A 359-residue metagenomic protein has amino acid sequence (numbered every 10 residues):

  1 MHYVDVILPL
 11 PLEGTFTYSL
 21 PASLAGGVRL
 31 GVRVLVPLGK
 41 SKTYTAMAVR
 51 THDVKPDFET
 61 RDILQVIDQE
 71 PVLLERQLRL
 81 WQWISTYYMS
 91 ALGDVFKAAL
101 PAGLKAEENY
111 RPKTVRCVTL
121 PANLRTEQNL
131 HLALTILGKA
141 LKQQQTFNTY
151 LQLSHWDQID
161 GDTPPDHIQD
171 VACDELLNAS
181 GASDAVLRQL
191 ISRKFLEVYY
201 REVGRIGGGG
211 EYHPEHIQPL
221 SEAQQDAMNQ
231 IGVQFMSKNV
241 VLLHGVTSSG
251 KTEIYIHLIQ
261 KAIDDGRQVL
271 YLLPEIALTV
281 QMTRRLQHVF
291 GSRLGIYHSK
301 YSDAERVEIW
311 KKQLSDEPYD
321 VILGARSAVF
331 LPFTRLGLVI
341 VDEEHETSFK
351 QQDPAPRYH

Functional and structural regions predicted by a protein language model:
M1-I322, V329-H359: Accessory, non-ATPase domains that flank or precede helicase/AAA+ motor cores in DNA-metabolism machines
